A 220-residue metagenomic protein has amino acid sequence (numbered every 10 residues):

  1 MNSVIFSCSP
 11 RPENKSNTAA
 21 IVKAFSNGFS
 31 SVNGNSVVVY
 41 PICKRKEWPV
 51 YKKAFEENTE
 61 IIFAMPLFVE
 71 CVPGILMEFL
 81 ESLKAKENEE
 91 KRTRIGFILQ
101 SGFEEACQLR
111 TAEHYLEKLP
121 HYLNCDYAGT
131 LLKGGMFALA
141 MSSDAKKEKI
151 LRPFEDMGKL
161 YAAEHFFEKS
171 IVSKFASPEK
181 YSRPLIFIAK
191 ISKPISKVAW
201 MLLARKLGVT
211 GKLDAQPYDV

Functional and structural regions predicted by a protein language model:
M1-E90, F166-V220: N-terminal beta1-alpha1-beta2 submodule of the flavodoxin-like/Rossmannoid cofactor-binding fold
V22, L76, L80, E113-L116 (+2 more regions): Amphipathic alpha-helical segments in well-structured domains
A24, G28, Y115-Y122, P153-D156: Amphipathic alpha-helical segments that form well-ordered structural scaffolds and often line/cohere around active
V38-R45, I75-E78, I95-F103, G129-F137 (+1 more regions): Low-complexity, flexible helical/coil segments
R94-K149: Short, glycine-/small-residue-rich phosphate/pyrophosphate-handling segment
I98-L109, Y127, E155-E168, I191-T210: Short flexible/disordered coil segments
T130-S196: A conserved mid-domain beta-alpha-beta active-site/ligand-binding segment of alpha/beta enzyme cores
